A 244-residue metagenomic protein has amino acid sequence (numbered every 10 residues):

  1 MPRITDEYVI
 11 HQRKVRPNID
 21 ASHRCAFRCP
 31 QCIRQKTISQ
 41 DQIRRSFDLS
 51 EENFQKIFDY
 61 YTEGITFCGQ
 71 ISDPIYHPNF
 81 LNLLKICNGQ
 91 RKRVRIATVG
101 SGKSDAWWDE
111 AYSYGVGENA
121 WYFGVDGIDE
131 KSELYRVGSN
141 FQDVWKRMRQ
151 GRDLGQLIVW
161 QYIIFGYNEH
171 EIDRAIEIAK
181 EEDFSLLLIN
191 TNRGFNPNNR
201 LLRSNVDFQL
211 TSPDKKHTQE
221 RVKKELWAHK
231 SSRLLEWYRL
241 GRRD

Functional and structural regions predicted by a protein language model:
M1-A120, K131-Q142, K146-R147, D153-L154 (+4 more regions): Conserved alpha-helical substructure of the radical SAM core
M1-Q12, G155-V159, N168-E181, S185-D244: A C-terminal junction/extension of Radical SAM enzymes
G124, Q161: Conserved beta-strand segments of the P-loop GTPase G domain that flank and frequently precede/overlap
V125-D129: A glycine-centered beta->alpha junction motif in the catalytic cores of kinase/phosphotransferase enzymes
